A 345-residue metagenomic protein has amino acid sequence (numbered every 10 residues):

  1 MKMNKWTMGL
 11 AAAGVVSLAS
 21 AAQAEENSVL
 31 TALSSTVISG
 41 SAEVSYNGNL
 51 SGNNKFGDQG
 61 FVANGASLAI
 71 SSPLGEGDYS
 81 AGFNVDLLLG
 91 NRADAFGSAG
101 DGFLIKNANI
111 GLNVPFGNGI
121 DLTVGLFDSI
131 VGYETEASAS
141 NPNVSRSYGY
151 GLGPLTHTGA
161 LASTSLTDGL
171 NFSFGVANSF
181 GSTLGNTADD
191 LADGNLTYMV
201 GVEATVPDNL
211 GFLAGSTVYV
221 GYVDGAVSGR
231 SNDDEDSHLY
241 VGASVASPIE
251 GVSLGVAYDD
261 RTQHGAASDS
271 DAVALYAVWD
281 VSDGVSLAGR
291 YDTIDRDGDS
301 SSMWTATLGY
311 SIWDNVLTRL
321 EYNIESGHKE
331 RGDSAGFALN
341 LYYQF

Functional and structural regions predicted by a protein language model:
M1-L30: Cleavable N-terminal export/targeting peptides
E25-S182, G194-M199, E203-F212, Y276 (+2 more regions): Outer membrane beta-barrel
S51-N53, P142-R146, G221-G229, N323: Extracytoplasmic loops and strand-loop junctions of Gram-negative outer membrane beta-barrel proteins
K55-V62, G97-I105, G149-P154, T187-L196 (+4 more regions): Replace "Gram-negative outer membrane beta-barrel proteins" with "bacterial and organellar outer membrane beta-barrel
D128-I130, N178-F180, D224, D260-T262 (+2 more regions): Active-site-proximal loop/turn and secondary-structure-junction residues that shape catalytic pockets, frequently
N195-G298: Detector for outer-membrane/organellar transmembrane beta-barrel domains, recognizing the amphipathic beta-strand
A204, Y310-I312, D333-F345: Outer-membrane beta-barrel "beta-signal"
V278-S326: C-terminal hydrophobic structural anchor segments that stabilize assembly/packing rather than catalytic chemistry
